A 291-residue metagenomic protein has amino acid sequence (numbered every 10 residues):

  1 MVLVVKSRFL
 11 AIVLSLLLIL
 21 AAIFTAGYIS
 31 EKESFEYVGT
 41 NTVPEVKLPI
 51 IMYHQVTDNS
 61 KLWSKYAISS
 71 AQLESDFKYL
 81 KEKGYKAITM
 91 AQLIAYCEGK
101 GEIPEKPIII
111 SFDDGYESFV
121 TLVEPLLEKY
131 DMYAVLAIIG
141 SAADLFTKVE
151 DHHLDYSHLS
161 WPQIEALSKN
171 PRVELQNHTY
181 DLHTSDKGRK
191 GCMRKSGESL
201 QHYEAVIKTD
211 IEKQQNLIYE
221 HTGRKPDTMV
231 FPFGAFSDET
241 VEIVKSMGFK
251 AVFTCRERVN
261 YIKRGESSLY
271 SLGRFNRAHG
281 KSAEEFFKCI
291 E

Functional and structural regions predicted by a protein language model:
M1-V5: N-terminal secretory signal peptides that target proteins for export/translocation
K6-F9, L20, F24-S111, S118 (+1 more regions): C-terminal active-site subregion of NodB/CE4 polysaccharide deacetylases
V43, P125-D131, S157-N177, K245 (+1 more regions): Acidic (Asp/Glu)-rich catalytic clusters
M52-V56, I138-G140, N177-L182: Short loop/turn segments at strand-loop or loop-helix junctions that form parts of catalytic or ligand-binding pockets
T89, L136, L175-N177, F253: Hydrophobic residues in well-ordered beta-strands that form the structural core
L122-G140: A short alpha/beta connector and helix-capping loop motif
L145-P162, K190, K195: Aromatic- and acidic-residue-enriched segments that line the glycan-binding/catalytic groove of carbohydrate-active
P162-L200: Extended, charge-rich helix/loop segments that form flexible, surface "patches" used to engage negatively charged
